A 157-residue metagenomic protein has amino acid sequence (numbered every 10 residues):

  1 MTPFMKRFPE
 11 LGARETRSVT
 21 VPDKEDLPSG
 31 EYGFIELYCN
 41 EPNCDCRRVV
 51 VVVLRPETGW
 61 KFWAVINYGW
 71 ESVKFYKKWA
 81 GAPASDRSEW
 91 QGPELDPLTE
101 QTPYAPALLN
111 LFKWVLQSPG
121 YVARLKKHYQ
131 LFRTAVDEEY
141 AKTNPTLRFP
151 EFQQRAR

Functional and structural regions predicted by a protein language model:
M1-E41, K142-R157: N-terminal secretory-pathway/extracellular module detecting exported/lumenal segments and adjacent signal-anchor/first
F4, F8, F34, C46 (+5 more regions): Phenylalanine-focused residue identity feature
V21-Y68: Amphipathic, interaction-prone secondary-structure segments
D23-D26, D45, D86, D96 (+1 more regions): Acidic-enriched, low-complexity/disordered segments with a strong bias for Aspartate over Glutamate
R47-V50, Y76-P83, E139-Y140: Surface-exposed beta-strand edges and their flanking turn/coil or helix-capping segments
E57-Q130: An exposed acidic His-Trp-rich patch
F112-R157: C-terminal charged interaction modules
